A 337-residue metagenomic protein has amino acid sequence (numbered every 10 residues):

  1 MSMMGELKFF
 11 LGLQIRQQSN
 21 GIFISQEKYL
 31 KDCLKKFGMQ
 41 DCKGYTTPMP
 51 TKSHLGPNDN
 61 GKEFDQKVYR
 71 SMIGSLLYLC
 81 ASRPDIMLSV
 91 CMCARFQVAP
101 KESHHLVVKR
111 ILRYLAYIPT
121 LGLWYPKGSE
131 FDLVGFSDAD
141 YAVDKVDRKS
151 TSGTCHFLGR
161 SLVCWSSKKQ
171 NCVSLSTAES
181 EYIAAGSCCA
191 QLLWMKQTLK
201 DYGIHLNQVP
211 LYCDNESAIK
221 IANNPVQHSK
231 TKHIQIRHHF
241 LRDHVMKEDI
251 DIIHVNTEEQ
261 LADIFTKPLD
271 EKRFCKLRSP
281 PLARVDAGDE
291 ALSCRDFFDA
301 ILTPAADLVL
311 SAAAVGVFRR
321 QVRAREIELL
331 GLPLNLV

Functional and structural regions predicted by a protein language model:
M3-G122, N256, Q260, I264-T266: C-terminal reverse transcriptase regions that engage the nucleic-acid substrate
F9, D132, L162, K168-R325 (+2 more regions): RNase H-like nuclease module associated with reverse transcription
G12, L30, L55, L76 (+12 more regions): Mobile genetic element proteins and their domesticated derivatives, centered on retroelements and DNA transposons
V68-L79, D85-M87, D140-V143, T151 (+1 more regions): Conserved pre-motif C helix in the palm subdomain of viral-like polymerases
S75, P119-L121, Y141-V143, Q170-N171 (+2 more regions): Eukaryotic intrinsically disordered and solvent-exposed regulatory patches
L76, F136-A178: RNase H-like nuclease fold core
S89, W124-P126, Y212, I253: Solvent-exposed beta-strand sheet faces enriched in polar/charged residues
Y114-S137, I204: Structured nucleic-acid-interacting core domains from mobile-element enzymes and related host factors, especially RNase
